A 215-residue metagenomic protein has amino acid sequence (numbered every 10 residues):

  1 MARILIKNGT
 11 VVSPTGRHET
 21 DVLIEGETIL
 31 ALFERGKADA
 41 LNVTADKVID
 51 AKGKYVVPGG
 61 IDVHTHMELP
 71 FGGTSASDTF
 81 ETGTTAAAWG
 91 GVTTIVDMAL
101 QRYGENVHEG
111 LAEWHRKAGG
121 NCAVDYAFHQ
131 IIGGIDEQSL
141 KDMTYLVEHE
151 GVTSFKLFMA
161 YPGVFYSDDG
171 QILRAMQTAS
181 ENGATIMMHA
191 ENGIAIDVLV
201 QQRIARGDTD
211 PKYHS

Functional and structural regions predicted by a protein language model:
A2-L5, T10-P58: Histidine-rich, glycine-flanked metal-binding segment
L41-K52, T84, D142-Y145, I172-H189: Short amphipathic alpha-helices and their capping/turn segments at secondary-structure boundaries
A51-N121, Q138: Metal-associated gating/positioning segment near the N- to mid-region
T82-E105, G119-G134, H149-V164, G183-M187 (+1 more regions): Divalent metal-dependent hydrolysis catalytic cores, especially in the metallo-beta-lactamase
G90-V92, R116-D125, G193-S215: Active-site gating loops and adjacent loop-to-helix segments of metal-dependent hydrolytic enzymes
E105-A112, V164-A175: Active-site-adjacent beta->alpha loops and helix N-cap segments on the catalytic face of soluble alpha/beta enzymes
V107-L111, E137-V147, I196-R203: Distinct, well-ordered alpha-helical segments
S139-L157, M176: Extended substrate/RNA-proximal surfaces in nucleic-acid metabolism proteins
